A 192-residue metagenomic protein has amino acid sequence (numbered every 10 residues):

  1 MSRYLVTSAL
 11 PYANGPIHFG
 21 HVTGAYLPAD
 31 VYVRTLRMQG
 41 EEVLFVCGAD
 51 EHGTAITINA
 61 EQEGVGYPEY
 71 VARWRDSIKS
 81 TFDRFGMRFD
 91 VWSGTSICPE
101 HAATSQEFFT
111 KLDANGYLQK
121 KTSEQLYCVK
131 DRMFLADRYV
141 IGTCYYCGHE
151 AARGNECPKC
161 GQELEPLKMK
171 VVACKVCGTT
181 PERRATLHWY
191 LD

Functional and structural regions predicted by a protein language model:
M1-D192: N-terminal, positively charged nucleic-acid-binding surface of large information/translation enzymes
